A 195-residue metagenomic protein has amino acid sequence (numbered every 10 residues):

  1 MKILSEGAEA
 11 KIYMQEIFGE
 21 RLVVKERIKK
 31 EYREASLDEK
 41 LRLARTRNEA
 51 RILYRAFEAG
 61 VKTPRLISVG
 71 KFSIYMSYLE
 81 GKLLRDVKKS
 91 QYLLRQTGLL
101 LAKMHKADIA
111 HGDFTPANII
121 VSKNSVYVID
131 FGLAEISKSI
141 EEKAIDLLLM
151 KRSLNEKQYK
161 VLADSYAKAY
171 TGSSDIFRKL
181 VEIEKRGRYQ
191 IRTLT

Functional and structural regions predicted by a protein language model:
K2-R47: ATP-binding glycine-rich loop module of kinase domains
M14, R21-K25, Y75, V128-D130 (+1 more regions): Short hydrophobic-acidic sequence motifs that mark active-site Asp/Glu residues
F18, V69-K71, S122-K123: Structural motif
K25, E49, D113, D130 (+1 more regions): Acidic active-site catalytic centers that drive phospho-/nucleotidyl reactions and related ester hydrolyses
I28-Y32, R42-T46, A50-L100: Conserved structural core of kinase catalytic domains
E31-L37, K82-L84, D130-G132, L147: Short glycine/proline- and charge-enriched loop/turn segments that cap or connect secondary-structure elements
L53-V61, L84-S122, V126, L147 (+1 more regions): Conserved kinase catalytic-core helix
Y127-T195: C-lobe/activation-segment region of protein kinase-like
